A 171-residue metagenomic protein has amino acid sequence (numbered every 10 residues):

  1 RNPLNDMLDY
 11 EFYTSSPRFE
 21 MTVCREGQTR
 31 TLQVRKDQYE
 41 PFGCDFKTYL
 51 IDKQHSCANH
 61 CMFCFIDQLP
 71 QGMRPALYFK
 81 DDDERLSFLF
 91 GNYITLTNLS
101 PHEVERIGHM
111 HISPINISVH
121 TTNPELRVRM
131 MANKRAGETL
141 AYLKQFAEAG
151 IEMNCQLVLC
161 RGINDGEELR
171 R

Functional and structural regions predicted by a protein language model:
R1-N5: Conserved PDZ fold ligand-binding element
L8-C24, K36-Y39: Short, compositionally biased
G27-T29, K36-R171: Conserved Radical SAM active-site core
